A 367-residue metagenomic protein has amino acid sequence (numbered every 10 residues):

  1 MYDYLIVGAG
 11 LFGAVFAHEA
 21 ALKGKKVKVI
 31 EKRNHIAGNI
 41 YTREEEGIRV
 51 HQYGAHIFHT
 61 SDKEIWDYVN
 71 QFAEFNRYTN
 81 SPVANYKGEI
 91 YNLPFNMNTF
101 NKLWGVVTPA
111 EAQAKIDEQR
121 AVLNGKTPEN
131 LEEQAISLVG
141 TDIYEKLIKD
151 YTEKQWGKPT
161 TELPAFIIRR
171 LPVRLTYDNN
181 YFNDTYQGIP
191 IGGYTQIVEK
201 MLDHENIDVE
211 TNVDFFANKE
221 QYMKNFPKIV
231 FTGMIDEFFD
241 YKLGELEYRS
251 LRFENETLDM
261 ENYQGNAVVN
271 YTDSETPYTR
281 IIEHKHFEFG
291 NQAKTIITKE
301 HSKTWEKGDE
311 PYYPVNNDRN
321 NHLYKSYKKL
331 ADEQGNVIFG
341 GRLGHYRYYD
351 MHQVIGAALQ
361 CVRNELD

Functional and structural regions predicted by a protein language model:
Y2, G24, E205, F226-P227 (+1 more regions): Short, well-ordered alpha-helix to beta-strand connector turns
Y2-V29, V362, L366: N-terminal Rossmann-like FAD-binding beta1-loop-alpha1 element of flavoenzymes
A21-E46: Glycine-rich FAD pyrophosphate-binding loop
G38-N39, N92-L93, Y144, Q155-T160 (+5 more regions): Short catalytic/ligand-binding loop motif for oxyanion handling, primarily in non-cytosolic enzymes, centered on
E46-A121: Dinucleotide-binding Rossmann-like beta1-alpha1 core, especially the glycine-rich loop that anchors the ADP
K87-Y91, N98-P227, F239: Active-site/ligand-binding neighborhood in enzyme catalytic cores
V213-L330: Mid-domain catalytic core of redox enzymes that form a hydrophobic substrate pocket/lid adjacent to a catalytic redox
E310-D367: C-terminal catalytic lobe of FAD-dependent flavoproteins
